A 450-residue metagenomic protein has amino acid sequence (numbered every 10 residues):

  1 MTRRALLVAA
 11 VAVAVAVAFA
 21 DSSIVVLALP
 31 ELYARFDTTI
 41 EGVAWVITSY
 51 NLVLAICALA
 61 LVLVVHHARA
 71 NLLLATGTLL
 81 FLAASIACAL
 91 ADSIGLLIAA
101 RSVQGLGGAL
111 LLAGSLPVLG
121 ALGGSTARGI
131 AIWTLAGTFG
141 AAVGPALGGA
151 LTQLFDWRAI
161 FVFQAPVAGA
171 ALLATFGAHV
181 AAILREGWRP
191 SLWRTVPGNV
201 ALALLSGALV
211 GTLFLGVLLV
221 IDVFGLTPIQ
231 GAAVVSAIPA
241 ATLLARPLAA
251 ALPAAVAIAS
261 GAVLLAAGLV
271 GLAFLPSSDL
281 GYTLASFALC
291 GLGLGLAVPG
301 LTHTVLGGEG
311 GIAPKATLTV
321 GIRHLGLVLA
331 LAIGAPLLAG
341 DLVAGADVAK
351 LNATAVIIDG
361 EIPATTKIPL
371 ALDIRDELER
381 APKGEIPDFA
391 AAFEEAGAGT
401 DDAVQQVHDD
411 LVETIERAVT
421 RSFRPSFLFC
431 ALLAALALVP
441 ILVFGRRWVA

Functional and structural regions predicted by a protein language model:
M1-L7, G207, T365-A450: Transmembrane-helix exit segments and adjacent C-terminal regions of multi-pass membrane proteins
M1-T175: Transmembrane-helix bundle of Major Facilitator Superfamily
R4-L29, F36-Y50, A55-H66, N71-L74 (+6 more regions): 12-transmembrane solute porter fold
G77-L82, L106-L116, G137-L147, L172-L184 (+3 more regions): Hydrophobic alpha-helical transmembrane segments
A165-E186, A437-G445: C-terminal membrane-cytosol helix-exit motif in multi-pass small-molecule transporters
G177-L184, I221, L306-G310, F444-A450: Juxtamembrane transmembrane-helix termini
A349-K367: Short extracytoplasmic/periplasmic juxtamembrane "stem" segments immediately C-terminal to an N-terminal membrane anchor
